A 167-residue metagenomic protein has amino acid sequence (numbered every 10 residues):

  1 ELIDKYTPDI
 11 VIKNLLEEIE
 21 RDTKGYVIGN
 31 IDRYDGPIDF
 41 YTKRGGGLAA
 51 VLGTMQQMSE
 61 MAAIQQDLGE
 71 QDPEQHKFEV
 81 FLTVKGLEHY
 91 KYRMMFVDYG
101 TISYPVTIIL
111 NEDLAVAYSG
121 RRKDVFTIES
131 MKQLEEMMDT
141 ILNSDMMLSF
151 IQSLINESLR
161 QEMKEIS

Functional and structural regions predicted by a protein language model:
E1-K5: N-terminal, Lys/Arg- and Ser/Thr-rich interaction peptides
T7-L15, I19, N143-M146: Short amphipathic alpha-helical segments
L16, E20-S103: Amphipathic, interaction-prone secondary-structure segments
G69-N143: Intrinsically disordered, low-complexity regulatory segments enriched in Ser/Thr/Pro and charged residues
T140-S167: Acidic, proline/glycine-rich low-complexity IDRs
